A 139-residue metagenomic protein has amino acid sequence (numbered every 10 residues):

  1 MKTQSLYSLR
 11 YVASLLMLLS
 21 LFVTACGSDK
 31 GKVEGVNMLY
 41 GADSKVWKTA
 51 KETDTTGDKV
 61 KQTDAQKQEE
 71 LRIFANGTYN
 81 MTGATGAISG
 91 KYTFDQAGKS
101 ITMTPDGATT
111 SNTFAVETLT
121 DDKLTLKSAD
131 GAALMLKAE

Functional and structural regions predicted by a protein language model:
K2-L15: Bacterial N-terminal signal peptides that target proteins for export
S5, C26-K91, G98-E139: Lipid interaction determinants
L16-S20: Alpha-helical transmembrane segments
L21-A25: C-terminal motif of bacterial Sec signal peptides marking the signal peptidase cleavage site
